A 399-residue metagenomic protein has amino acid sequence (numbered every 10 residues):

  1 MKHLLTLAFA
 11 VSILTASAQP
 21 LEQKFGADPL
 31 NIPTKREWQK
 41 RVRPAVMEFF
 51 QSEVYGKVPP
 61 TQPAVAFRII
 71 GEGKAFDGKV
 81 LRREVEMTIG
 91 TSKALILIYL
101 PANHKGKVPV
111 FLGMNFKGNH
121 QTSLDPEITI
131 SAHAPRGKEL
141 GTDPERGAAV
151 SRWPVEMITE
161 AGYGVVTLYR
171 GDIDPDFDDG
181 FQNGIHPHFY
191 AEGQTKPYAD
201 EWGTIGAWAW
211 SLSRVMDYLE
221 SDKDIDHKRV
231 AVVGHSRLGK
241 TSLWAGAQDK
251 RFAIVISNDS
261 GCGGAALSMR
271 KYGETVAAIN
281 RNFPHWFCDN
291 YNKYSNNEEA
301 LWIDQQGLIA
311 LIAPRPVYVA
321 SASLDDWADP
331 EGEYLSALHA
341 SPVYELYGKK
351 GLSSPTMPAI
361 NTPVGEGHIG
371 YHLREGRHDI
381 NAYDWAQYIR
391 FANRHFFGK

Functional and structural regions predicted by a protein language model:
H3-S12: Sec-dependent N-terminal signal peptides
A18-L95, N103-K105, T122-P126, N393-F397: N-terminal targeting or regulatory segments adjacent to alpha/beta-hydrolase or S9 domains
L95-I98, G106-F116: Short beta-strand element of the alpha/beta-hydrolase
M114-S221, G261-G264, S268-R270: Cap/lid segment of the alpha/beta-hydrolase catalytic domain
I185-H188, S257-L308, E333-T356: Mobile cap/lid helix-loop segments that gate and shape the active-site cleft of serine hydrolases
A207, S213-E274, N297: Primarily recognizes the serine-hydrolase "nucleophile elbow" in alpha/beta-hydrolase and SGNH/GDSL folds
Y291, L338-K399: C-terminal catalytic histidine-bearing segment of alpha/beta-hydrolase fold enzymes
A313-A328, R374-G376: Conserved strand-to-loop "acid loop" that flanks and positions the catalytic carboxylate
